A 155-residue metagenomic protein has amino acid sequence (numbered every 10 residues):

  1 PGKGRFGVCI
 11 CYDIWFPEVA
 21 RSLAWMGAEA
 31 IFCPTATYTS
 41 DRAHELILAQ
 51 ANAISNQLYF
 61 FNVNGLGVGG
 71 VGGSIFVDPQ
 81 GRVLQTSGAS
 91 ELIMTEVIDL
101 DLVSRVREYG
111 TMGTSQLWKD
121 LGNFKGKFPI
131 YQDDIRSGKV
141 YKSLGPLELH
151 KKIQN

Functional and structural regions predicted by a protein language model:
P1-G7: Beta-strand-turn-beta hairpins that frame and shape the catalytic cleft of phosphate-ester-processing enzymes
R5, I14-M94: CN hydrolase (nitrilase-like) catalytic-core segments centered on the catalytic cysteine and neighboring Lys/Glu
G65-N155: C-terminal beta-strand edge segments of enzyme domains
